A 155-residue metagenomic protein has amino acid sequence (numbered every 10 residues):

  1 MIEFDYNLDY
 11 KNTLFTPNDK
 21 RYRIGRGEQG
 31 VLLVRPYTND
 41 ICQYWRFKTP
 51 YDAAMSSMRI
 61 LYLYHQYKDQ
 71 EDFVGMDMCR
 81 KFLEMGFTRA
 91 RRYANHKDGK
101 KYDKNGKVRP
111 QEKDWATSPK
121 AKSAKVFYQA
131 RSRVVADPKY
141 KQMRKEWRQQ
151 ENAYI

Functional and structural regions predicted by a protein language model:
M1-Y62, R80-I155: C-terminal-biased regions
